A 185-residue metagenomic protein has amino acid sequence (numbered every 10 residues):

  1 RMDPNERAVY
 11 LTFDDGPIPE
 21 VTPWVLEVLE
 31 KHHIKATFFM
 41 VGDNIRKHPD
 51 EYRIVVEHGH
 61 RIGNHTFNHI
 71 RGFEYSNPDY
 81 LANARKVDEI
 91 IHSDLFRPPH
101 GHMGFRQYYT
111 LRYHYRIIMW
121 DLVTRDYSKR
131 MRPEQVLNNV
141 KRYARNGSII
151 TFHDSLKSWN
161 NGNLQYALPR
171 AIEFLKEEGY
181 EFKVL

Functional and structural regions predicted by a protein language model:
R1-R71, D79, H92-S93, E181: Active-site beta->alpha N-cap acidic-glycine motif
R46, E57, F67-K176, Y180-E181 (+1 more regions): Catalytic domains of cell-wall/extracellular-matrix polysaccharide-remodeling enzymes, centered on de-N-acetylation
